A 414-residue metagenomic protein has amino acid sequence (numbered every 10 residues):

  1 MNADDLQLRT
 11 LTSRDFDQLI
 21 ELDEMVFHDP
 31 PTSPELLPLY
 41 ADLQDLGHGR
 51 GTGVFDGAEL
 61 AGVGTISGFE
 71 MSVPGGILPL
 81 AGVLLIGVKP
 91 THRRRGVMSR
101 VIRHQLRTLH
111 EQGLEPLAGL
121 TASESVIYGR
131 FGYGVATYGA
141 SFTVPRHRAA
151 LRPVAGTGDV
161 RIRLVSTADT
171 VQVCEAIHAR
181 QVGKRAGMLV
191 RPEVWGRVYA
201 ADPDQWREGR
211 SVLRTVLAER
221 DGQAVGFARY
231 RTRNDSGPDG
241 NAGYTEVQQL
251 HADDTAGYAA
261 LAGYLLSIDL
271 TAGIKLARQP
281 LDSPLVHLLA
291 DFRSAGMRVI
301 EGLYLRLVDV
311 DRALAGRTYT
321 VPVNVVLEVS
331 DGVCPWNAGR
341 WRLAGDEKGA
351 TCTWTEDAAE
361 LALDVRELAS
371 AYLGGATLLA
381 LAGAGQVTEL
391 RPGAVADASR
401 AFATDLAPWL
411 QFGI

Functional and structural regions predicted by a protein language model:
M1-L6, T12, F16, A155-I414: Intrinsically disordered, low-complexity, positively biased terminal segments
L8-D17, D23-M25, T52-V54, G82 (+1 more regions): Hydrophobic, small-residue-rich alpha-helical packing segments that form membrane-like cores
H28-V73, M188-T215, A313: Active-site rim helix/loop that mediates acceptor-substrate recognition in acyltransferases
G53, E59-G68, L80-G82, G87 (+2 more regions): Conserved beta-strand in the GNAT
M71-V83, R93, D235-Y244: A conserved beta-turn-beta hairpin within the catalytic core of GNAT-like acetyltransferases that forms part
H92, G96-H104, A256-A260: Conserved acetyl-CoA pyrophosphate-binding loop and the N-cap/start of the following alpha-helix in GNAT-like
H92, L109-H110, L265: Hydrophobic pocket-lining residues that define ligand/cofactor binding sites across diverse proteins
H110-P116, T121-F142, L281-M297: Conserved active-site alpha-helix within GNAT-family acetyltransferase domains
